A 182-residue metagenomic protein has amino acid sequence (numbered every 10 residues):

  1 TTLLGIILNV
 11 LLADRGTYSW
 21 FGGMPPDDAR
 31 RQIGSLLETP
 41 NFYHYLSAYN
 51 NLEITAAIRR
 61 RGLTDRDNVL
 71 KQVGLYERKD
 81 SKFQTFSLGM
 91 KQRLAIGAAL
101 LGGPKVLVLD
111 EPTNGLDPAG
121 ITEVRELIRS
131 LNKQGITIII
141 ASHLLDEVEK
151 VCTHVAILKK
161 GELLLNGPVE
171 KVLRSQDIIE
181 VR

Functional and structural regions predicted by a protein language model:
L8: Helix-to-loop junction immediately C-terminal to a conserved catalytic motif
R15-A29: Conserved ABC transporter NBD signature motif
E53, A57, L63-R78: Conserved ABC ATPase "signature" region
L107-E111: Catalytic Walker B motif of ABC-type/P-loop ATPase nucleotide-binding domains
N166-G167: ABC ATPase "signature
